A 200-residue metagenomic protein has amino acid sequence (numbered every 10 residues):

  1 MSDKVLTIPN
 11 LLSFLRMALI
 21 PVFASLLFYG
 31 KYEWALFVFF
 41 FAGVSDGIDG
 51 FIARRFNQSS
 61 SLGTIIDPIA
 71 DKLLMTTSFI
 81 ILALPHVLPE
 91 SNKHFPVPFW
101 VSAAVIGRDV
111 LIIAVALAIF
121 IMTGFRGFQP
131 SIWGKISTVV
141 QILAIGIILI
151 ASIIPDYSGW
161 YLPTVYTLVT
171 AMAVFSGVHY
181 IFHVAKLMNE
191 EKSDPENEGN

Functional and structural regions predicted by a protein language model:
M1-N200: Alpha-helical transmembrane bundles and membrane-interface segments of multipass inner-membrane proteins
